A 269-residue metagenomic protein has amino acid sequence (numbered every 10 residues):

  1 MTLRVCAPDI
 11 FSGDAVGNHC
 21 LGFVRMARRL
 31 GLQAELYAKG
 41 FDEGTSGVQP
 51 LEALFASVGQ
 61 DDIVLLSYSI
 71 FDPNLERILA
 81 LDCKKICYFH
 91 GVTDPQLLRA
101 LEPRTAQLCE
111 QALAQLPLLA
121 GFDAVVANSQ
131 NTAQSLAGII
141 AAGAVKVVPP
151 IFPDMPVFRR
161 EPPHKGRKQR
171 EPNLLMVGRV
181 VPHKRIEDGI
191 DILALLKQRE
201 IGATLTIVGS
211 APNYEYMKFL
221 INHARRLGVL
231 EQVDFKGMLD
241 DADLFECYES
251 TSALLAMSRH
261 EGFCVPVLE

Functional and structural regions predicted by a protein language model:
N18, P172, V181-Q198, E215-K218: A conserved mid-protein helix/loop that constitutes part of the nucleotide-sugar donor-binding site
K39-D42, T204-I221, G237: Glycosyltransferase donor-sugar binding loop
T105-V125: Membrane-proximal helix-turn-helix segments that form the acceptor-binding/catalytic region of lipid-linked
A120-R160: Donor nucleotide-sugar binding/catalytic pocket of nucleotide-sugar-dependent glycosyltransferases
M217-A242: Nucleotide-activated donor-binding/catalytic signature segment of Leloir-type glycosyltransferases, i.e., the conserved
E246-T251: Short alpha-helical donor nucleotide-sugar binding micro-motif in glycosyltransferases
R259: Aromatic "clamp/platform" in nucleotide-sugar-dependent glycosyltransferases that forms part of the donor/acceptor
